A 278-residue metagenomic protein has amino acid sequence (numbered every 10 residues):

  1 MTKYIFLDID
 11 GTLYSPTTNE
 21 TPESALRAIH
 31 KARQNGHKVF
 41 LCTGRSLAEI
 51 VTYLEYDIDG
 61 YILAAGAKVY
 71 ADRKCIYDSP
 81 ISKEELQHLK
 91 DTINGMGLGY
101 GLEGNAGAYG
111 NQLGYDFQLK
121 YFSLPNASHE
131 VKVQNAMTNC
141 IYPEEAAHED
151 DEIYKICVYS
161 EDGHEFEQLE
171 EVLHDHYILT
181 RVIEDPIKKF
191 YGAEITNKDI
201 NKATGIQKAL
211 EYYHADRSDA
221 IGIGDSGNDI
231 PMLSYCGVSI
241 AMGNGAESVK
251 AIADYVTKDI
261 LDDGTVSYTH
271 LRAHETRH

Functional and structural regions predicted by a protein language model:
K3-P16: Asp-based phosphoryl-transfer active-site loop
E20-P125: Active-site phosphate-binding/coordination module
T43, I206, T276: Conserved phosphate-coupling serine/threonine residues in phosphotransfer and NTP-handling enzymes
Y56-D57, A65, L173-D175, Y235-C236 (+1 more regions): Short, structured coil segments at secondary-structure junctions
G107-I223: Conserved acidic, metal-coordinating active-site core of Asp-based, Mg2+-dependent phosphoryl-transfer enzymes
I206, D219-A253: Acidic, Mg2+-coordinating phosphoryl-transfer loop and its flanking beta/alpha structural elements, shared across
V256-D259: Short acidic-hydrophobic, aromatic-tinged amphipathic segments that line or gate anion-handling sites
T269-H278: Conserved small/polar residues in nucleotide/adenosyl-binding loops
